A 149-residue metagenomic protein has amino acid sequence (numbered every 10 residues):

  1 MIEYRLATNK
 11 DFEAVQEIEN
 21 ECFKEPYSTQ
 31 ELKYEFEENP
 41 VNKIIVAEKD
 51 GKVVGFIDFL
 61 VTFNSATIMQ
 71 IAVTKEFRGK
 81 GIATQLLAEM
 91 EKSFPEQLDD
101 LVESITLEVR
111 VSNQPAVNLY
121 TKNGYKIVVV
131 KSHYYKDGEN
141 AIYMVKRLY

Functional and structural regions predicted by a protein language model:
I2-Y4: Extreme N-terminal starter segment of soluble prokaryotic enzymes
L6-T8, G55, R110, Y120: Intrinsic disorder/low-complexity signature
N9-R78, T84-E89, S93-D99, V129 (+2 more regions): Acetyl-CoA-dependent GNAT
G81, G124: Short glycine-rich hinge loops at helix-strand junctions in the catalytic core of two-component histidine kinases
I82-A83, P115: Terminal low-complexity, poorly structured segments
E103-T106, R110-V117, K122-N123, V129-Y149: C-terminal "cap" of GNAT-fold acetyltransferases
